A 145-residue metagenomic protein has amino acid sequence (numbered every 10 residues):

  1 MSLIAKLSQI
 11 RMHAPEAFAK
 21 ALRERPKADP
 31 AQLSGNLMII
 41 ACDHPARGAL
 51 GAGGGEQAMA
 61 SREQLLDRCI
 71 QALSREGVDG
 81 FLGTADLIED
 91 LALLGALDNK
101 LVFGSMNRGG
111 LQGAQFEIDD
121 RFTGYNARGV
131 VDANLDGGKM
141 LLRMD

Functional and structural regions predicted by a protein language model:
M1-D43, L91-N99: N-terminal amphipathic alpha-helix/helix-capping segment at the start of soluble metabolic enzymes
A46-R47, A60-D145: Active-site beta->alpha loop and helix N-cap motifs at the rims of alpha/beta catalytic domains
L50: Catalytic-core signal marking the mid-to-C-terminal active-site face
G53-A60: Surface-exposed strand-loop-strand hairpins of Gram-negative outer-membrane beta-barrel proteins
